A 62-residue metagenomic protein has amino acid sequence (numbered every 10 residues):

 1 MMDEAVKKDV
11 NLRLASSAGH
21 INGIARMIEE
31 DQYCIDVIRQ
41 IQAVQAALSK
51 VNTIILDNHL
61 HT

Functional and structural regions predicted by a protein language model:
M1-T62: Solvent-exposed interaction patches of small proteins and small membrane subunits
